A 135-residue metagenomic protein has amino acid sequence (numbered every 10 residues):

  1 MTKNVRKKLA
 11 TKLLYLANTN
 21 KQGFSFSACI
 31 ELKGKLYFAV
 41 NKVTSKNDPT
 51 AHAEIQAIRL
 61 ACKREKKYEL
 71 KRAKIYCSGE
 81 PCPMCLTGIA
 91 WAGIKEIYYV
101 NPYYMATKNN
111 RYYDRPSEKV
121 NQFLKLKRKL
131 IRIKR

Functional and structural regions predicted by a protein language model:
M1-G23, P81, T87-R135: Zinc-dependent deaminase
N4-K7, D48-H52: Conserved phosphate-coordination/catalytic loops
A10, I30-L32, R59: Residue-level detection of beta-strand scaffold positions
S25-K33, F38: Short beta-strand scaffold segments in enzyme catalytic cores
L36-T44, P102: Short beta->alpha transition motifs characteristic of CBS
T50-A51, I55-W91: Short HxH-centered metal-ligating active-site micro-motif
